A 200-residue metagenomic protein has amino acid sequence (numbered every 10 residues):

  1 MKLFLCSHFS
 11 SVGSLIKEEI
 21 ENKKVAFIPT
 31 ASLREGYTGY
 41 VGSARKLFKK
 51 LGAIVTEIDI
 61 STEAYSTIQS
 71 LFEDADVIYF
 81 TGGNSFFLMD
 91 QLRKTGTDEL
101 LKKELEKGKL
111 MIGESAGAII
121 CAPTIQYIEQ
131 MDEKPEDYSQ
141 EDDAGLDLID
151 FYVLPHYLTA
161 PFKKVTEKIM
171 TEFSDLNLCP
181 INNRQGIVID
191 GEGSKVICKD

Functional and structural regions predicted by a protein language model:
M1-V77, T81: N-terminal beta1-alpha1 cap of cysteine-dependent amidohydrolase-like domains
G13, E35, L88-M89, C121-A122 (+1 more regions): Glycine/Thr-rich phosphate-binding loops of Rossmann-like dinucleotide-binding domains
L33, G83-F86, G117, L158: Short glycine-rich anion-binding loops that position phosphate/pyrophosphate groups of nucleotides and phosphorylated
S85-K94: Glycine/threonine-rich flexible loop motifs
F86, A118-C121, G186-V188: Short, active-site-adjacent cap segments at secondary-structure transitions
T97-T159: Class I SAM-dependent methyltransferase SAM-binding "motif I" and its flanking Rossmann-like core
A144-I149, V153-G191, I197: Conserved anion/nucleotide-ligand pocket segment
